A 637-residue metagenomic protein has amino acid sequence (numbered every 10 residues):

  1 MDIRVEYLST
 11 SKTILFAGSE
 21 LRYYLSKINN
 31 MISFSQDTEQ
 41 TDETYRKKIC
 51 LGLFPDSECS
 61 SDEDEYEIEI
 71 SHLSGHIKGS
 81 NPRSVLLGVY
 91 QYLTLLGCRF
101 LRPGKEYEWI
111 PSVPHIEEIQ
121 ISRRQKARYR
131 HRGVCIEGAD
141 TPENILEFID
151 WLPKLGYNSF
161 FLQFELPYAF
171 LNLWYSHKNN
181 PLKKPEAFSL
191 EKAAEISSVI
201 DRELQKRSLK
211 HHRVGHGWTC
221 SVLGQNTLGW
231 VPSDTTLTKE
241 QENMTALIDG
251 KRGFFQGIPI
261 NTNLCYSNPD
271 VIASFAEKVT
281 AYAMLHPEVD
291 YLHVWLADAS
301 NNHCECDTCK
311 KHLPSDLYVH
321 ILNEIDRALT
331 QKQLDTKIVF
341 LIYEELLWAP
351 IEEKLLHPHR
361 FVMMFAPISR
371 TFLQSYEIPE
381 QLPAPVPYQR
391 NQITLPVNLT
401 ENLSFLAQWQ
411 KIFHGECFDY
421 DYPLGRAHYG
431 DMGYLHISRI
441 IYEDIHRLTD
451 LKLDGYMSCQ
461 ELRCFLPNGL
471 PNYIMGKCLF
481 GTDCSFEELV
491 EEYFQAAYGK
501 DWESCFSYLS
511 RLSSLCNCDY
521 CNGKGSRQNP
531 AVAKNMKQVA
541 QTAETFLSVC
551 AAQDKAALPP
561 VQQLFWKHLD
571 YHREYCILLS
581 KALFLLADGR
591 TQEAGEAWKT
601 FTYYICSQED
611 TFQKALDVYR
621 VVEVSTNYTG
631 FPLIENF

Functional and structural regions predicted by a protein language model:
M1-R128: Contiguous, structured surface segment used for ligand recognition
T10, S57, R128-L406, Q410-F413 (+9 more regions): Aromatic-lined carbohydrate-binding surfaces of glycoside hydrolases
F16, L87, A273-S274, S504: Short, solvent-exposed alpha-helical surface patches in well-structured domains
N29-I32, F100, G215, Q333 (+1 more regions): Long, hydrophobic, amphipathic alpha-helical segments used as structural scaffolds
T38-E39, R46, K452, K477-F637: Catalytic domains of carbohydrate-active enzymes that cleave complex glycans
